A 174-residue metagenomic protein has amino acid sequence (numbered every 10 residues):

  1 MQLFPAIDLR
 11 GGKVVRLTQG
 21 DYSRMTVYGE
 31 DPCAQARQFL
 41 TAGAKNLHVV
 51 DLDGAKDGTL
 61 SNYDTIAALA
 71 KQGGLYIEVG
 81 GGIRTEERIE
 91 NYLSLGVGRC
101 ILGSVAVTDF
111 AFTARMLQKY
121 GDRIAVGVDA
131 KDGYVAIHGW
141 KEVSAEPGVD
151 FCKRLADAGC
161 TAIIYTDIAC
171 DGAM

Functional and structural regions predicted by a protein language model:
L3-L9, L47-V49, L75-G81, C100-L102 (+2 more regions): Hydrophobic faces of well-ordered beta-strands that scaffold small-molecule active sites in alpha/beta enzyme cores
R10, D53, R84: Adenine-nucleotide cofactor-binding loop residues
V14-L60: N-terminal beta-alpha supersecondary unit
V15, Q19-S23, E90-L93, V97-C170: Conserved anion-binding
Y28-L40, R84-E90, V143-R154: Short, acidic/polar
Q35-L40, A68, Y76, G82-C100 (+1 more regions): Active-site loop-to-helix "anion-binding N-cap" substructures in soluble metabolic enzymes
N46-D64, S104, Y165-M174: Glycine-rich, proline-tolerant flexible connector loops at the mouths of alpha/beta enzymes
D57-E78, T113-D129, M174: Alpha-helix-loop-beta-strand connector modules within alpha/beta enzyme cores
